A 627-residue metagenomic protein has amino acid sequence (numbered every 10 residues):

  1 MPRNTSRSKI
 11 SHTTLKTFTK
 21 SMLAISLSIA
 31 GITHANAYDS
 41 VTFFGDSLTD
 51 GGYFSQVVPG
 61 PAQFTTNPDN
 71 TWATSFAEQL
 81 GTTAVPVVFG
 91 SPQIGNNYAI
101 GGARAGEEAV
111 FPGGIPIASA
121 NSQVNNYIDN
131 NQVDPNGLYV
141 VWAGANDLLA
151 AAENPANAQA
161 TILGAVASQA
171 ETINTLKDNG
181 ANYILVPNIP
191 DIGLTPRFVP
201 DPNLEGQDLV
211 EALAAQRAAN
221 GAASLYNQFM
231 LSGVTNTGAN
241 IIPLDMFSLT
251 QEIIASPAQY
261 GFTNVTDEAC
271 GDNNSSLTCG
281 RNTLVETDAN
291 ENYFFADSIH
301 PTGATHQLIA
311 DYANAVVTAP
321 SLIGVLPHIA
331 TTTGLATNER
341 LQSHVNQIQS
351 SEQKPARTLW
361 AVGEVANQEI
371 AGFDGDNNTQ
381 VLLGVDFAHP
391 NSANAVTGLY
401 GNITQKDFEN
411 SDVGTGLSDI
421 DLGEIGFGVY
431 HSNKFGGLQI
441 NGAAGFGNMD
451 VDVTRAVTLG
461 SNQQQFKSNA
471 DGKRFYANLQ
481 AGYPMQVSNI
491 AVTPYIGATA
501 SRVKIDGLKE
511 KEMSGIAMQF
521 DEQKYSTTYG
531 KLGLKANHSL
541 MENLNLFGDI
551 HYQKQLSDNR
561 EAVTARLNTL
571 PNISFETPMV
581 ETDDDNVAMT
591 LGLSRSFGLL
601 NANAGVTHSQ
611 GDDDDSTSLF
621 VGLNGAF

Functional and structural regions predicted by a protein language model:
M1-A37: Gram-negative bacterial Sec-dependent N-terminal signal peptides
A35-Q353, V365-N367, A371, V621: Conserved active-site regions of diverse hydrolases
F43, A99, V140-G144, V362 (+4 more regions): Short beta-strand segments
A118, P327-V492, A500, E581 (+1 more regions): Outer membrane beta-barrel translocator domains of Type V secretion systems
D147-A152, F198-D201, A215-A218, G372-D374 (+6 more regions): Extracellular/periplasm-exposed beta-strand and loop segments of Gram-negative cell-envelope proteins, dominated by
Y226-M230, V234, D419-F427, A477 (+1 more regions): Transmembrane beta-barrel strand/turn architecture of Gram-negative outer membrane proteins
V234-A239, V487-N489, L540: Short helix-capping segments at alpha-helix termini
G428, S432, F520-F627: Outer membrane beta-barrel transmembrane domains
